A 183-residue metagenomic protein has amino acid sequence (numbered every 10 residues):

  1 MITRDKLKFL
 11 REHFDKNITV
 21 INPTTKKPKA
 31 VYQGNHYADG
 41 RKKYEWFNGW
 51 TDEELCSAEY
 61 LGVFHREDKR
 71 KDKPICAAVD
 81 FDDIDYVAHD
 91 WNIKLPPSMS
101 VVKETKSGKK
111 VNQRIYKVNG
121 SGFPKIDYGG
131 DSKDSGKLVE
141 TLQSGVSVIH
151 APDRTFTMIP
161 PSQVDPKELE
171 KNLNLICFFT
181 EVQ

Functional and structural regions predicted by a protein language model:
M1-K110, N119: Signature for HUH/AEP ssDNA processing cores
E67-D85, G108, Y116-Q183: DNA replication initiation modules
